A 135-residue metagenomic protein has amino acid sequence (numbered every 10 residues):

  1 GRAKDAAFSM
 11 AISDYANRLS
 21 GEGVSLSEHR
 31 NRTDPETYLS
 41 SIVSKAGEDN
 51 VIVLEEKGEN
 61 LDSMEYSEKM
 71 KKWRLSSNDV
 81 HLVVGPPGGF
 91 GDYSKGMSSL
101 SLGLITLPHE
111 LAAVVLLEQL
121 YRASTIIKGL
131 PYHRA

Functional and structural regions predicted by a protein language model:
G1-A6, T33, K57, T106: Short histidine/acidic/glycine/proline-rich micro-motifs that form metal- and phosphate-coordinating active-site loops
G1-S20: N-terminal beta1-alpha1 ligand-phosphate binding loop
F8-S13, S63-S67, A113-V114: Conserved strand-to-helix beginnings and helix N-cap segments that scaffold or border functional pockets
G21-H81: S-adenosyl-L-methionine/SAH cofactor-binding core of RNA-modifying enzymes
I52, G85, L116: Conserved RecA-like P-loop NTPase ATPase core
D62-M64, G91-S94: Short glycine-/acidic-enriched loop or helix-start segments at secondary-structure transitions that form or flank
W73-Y93, H109-L111: Ser/Thr/Gly-rich flexible loops in soluble cytosolic domains mediating phosphotransfer, phosphorylation
D92-R134: Structured adenosyl-cofactor binding patch, chiefly the S-adenosyl-L-methionine
